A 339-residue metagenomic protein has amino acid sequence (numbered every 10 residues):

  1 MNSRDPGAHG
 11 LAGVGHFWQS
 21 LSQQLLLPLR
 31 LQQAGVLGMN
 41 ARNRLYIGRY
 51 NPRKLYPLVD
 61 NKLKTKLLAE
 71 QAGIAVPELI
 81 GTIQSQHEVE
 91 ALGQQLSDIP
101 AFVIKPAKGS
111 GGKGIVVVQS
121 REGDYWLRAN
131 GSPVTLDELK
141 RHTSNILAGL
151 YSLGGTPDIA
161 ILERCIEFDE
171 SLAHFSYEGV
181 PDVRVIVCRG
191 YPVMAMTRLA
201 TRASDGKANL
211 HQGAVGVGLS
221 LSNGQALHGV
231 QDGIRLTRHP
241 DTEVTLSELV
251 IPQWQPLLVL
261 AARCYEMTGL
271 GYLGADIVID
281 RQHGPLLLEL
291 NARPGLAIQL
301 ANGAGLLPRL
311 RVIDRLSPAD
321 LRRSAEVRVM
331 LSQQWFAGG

Functional and structural regions predicted by a protein language model:
M1-L67, S85-E90, L307, D314 (+2 more regions): ATP-binding N-terminal substructure of ATP-dependent carboxylate-amine bond-forming enzymes
Y56-P181, R189: Active-site nucleotide/adenylate-binding loops and adjacent lid/helix of ATP-dependent enzymes
V103-I104, V116, F175, D182-L199 (+3 more regions): Beta-strand scaffold of nucleotide-dependent catalytic cores
G109-S110, E167-F168, P192, L199-R202 (+2 more regions): Short, solvent-exposed loop/turn segments at secondary-structure junctions
S110, R189-V193, L270-Y272, H283-P285: Coil-to-beta-strand transition motifs
Q119-G123, V187-Y191, L221-N223, R281-H283: Short acidic-glycine loop/turn motifs at beta-strand connectors
L147-E178, R202-D280: A long amphipathic alpha-helix within ATP-dependent nucleotide-binding catalytic cores
R238-P256, E266-M267, I279-G339: C-terminal active-site "lid" helix and adjoining low-complexity regulatory extension at the edge of ATP-using catalytic
